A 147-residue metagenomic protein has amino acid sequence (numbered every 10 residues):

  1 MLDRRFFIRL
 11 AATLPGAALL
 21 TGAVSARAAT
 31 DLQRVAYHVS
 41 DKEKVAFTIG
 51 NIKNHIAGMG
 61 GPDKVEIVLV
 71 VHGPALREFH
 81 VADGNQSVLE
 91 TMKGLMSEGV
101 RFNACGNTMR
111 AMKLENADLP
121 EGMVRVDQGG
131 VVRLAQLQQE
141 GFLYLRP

Functional and structural regions predicted by a protein language model:
M1, T21-S40, K44-F47: C-terminal segment of N-terminal export signals and the immediately downstream linker at the start of the mature
M1-A18: N-terminal secretory signal peptides and thylakoid transit peptides that target proteins across membranes
L32, P62-K64, S97: Extracytoplasmic
A36-H38, V68-V71, R101-A104: Structural recognition of the beta-strand scaffold that forms the well-ordered cores of secreted hydrolase catalytic
F47, R77-H80, M112-K113: Extracytoplasmic/secreted cell-surface and envelope-processing proteins
F47-G61: Histidine-anchored nucleotide/phosphate-binding helix
E66-E78: Acidic helix-start/capping segments at beta-turn-to-alpha-helix junctions
A82-P147: A cross-taxonomic marker for long C-terminal extensions/tails that follow the last structured domain
